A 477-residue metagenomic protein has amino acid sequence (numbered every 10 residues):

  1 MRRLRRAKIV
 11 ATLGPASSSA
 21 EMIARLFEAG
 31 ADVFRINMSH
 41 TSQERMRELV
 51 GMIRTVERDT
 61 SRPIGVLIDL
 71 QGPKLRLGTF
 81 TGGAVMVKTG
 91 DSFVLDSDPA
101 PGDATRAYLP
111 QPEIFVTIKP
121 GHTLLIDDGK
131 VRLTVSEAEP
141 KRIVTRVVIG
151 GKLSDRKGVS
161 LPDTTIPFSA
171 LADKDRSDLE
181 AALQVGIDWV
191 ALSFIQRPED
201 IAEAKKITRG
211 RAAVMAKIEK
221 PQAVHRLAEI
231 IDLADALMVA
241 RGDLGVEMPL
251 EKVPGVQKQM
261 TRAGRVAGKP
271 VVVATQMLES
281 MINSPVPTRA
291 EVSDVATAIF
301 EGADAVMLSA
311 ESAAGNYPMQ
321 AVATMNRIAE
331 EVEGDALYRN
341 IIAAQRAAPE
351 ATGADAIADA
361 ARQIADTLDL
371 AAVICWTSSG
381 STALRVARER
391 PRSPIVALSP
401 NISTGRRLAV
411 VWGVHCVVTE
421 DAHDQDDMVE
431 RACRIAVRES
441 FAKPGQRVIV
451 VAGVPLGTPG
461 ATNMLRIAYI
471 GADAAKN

Functional and structural regions predicted by a protein language model:
M1-N477: Non-catalytic helical/linker scaffolds that mediate oligomerization, partner binding, and domain coupling around large
